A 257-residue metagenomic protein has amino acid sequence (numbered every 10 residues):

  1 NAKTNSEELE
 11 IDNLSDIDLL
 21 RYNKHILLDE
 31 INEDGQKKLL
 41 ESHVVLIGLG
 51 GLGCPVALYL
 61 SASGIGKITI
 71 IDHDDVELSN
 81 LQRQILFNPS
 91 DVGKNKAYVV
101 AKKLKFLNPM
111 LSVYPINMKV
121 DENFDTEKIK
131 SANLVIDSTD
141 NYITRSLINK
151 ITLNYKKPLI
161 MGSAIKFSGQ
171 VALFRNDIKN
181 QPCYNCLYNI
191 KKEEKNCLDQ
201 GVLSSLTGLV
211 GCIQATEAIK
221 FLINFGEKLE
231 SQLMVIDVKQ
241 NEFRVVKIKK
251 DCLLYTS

Functional and structural regions predicted by a protein language model:
N1-V45, L78: N-terminal charged helix/coil linker that caps or initiates catalytic domains
A2, S6, V113-E122, T126-I213 (+3 more regions): E1/E1-like adenylate-forming module used to activate ubiquitin-like modifiers and sulfur-carrier proteins
D16, D29, E33, G50 (+7 more regions): Electropositive phosphate-/nucleotide-binding environments in soluble metabolic enzymes
G35-G64, T69-D72: Glycine-rich adenosine-cofactor-binding loop
V56-A57, V100, I148: Hydrophobic residues within alpha-helices that form the first helical element adjacent to the glycine-rich loop
G66-K67, S112, Q232: Residues at the starts of beta-strands that form the adenosine-phosphate
D75-L107: Glycine-rich phosphate-binding loop and adjoining beta1-alpha1-beta2 segment of Rossmann-like nucleotide-binding folds
Y255-T256: Conserved small/polar residues in nucleotide/adenosyl-binding loops
